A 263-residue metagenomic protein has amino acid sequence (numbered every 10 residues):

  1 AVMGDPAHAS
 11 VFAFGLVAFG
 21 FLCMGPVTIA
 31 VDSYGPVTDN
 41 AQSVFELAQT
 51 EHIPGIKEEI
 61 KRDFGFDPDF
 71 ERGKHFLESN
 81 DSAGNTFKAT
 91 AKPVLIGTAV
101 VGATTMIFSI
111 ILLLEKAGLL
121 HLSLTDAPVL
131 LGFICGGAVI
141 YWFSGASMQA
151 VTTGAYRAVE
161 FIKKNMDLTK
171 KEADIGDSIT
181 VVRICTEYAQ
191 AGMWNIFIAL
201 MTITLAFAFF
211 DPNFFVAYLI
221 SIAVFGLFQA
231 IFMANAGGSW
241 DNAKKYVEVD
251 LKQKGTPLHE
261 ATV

Functional and structural regions predicted by a protein language model:
A1-V263: Hydrophobic packing and interface segments
